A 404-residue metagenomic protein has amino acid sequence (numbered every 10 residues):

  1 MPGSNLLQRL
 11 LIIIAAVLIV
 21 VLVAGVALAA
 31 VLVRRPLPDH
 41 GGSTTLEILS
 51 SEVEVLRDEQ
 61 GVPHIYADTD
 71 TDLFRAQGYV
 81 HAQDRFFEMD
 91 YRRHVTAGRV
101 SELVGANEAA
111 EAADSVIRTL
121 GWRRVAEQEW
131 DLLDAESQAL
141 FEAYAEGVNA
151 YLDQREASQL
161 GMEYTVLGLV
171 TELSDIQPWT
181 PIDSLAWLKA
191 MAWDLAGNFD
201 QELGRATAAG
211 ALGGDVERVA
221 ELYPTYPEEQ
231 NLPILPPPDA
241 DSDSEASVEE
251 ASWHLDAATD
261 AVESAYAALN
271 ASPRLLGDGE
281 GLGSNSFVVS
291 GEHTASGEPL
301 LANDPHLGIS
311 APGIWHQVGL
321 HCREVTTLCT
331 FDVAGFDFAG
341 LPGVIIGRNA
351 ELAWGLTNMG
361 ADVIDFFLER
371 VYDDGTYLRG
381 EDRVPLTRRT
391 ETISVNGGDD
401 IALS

Functional and structural regions predicted by a protein language model:
P2-L22: N-terminal Sec-pathway targeting helices
I12, G25-L300, P305, A311 (+4 more regions): Substrate-recognition/specificity elements adjacent to catalytic centers across diverse enzyme folds
L22-V26, D84-R93, T387-I401: Charged, low-complexity, helix/coiled-coil-prone segments
S50, Q60, S284, S296-E298 (+3 more regions): Sequence-level motif detector for i,i+2 pairs with an aromatic at +2
Y66, L73-A76, L188-K189, G297-E298 (+5 more regions): Short helix/loop capping segments that flank catalytic or ligand/cofactor-binding pockets
E163, P233, S252-H254, T390-S394 (+1 more regions): Ser/Thr- (and often Asn-) enriched beta-sheet segments in non-cytosolic proteins
L167-L169, I176-W187, W315-L320, G360-V363 (+1 more regions): Short secondary-structure boundary/capping segments
E324-L403: Compact, glycine/acidic-enriched structural inserts
